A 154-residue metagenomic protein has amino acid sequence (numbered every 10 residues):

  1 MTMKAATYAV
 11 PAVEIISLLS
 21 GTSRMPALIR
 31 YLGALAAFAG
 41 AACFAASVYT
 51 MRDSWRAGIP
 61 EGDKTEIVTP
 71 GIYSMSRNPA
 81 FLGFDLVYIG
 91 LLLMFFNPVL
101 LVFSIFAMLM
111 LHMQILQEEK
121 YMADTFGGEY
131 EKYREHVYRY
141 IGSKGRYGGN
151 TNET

Functional and structural regions predicted by a protein language model:
M1-T69, V87-T154: Membrane-anchoring alpha-helices and their flanking helix-loop junctions
V68-S76: A short amphipathic helical element positioned immediately N-terminal to and/or at the very start of a transmembrane
